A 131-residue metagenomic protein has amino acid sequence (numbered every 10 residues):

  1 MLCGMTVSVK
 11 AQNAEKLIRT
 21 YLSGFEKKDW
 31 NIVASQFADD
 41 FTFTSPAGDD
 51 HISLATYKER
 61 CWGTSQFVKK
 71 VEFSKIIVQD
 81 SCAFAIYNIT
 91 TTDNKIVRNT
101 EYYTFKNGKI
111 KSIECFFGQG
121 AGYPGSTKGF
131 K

Functional and structural regions predicted by a protein language model:
M1-A14: Bacterial Sec-dependent N-terminal signal peptides
A11-K27: Short N-terminal segments immediately surrounding and downstream of signal-peptide cleavage
D29-T44: Short, well-ordered alpha-helical segments enriched in acidic and aromatic residues
F37, Y87-T91, F117: Short beta-strand segments enriched in hydrophobic/aromatic residues within well-folded beta-rich domains
D40-I52, W62-Q66: A short gly/proline-enriched turn/hairpin at secondary-structure junctions
K58-I96, T100: Surface-exposed, charged secondary-structure patches
N99-I110: A short, surface-exposed beta-strand/turn
E114-K131: Low-complexity, intrinsically disordered terminal/linker segments enriched in charged and Gly/Pro repeats
